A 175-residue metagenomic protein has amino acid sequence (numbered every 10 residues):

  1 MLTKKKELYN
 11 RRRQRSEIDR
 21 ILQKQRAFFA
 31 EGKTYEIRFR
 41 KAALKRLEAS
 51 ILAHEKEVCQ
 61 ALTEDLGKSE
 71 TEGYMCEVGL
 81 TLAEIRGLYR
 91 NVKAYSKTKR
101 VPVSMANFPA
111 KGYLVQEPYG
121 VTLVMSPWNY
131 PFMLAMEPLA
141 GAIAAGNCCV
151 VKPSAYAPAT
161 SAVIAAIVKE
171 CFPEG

Functional and structural regions predicted by a protein language model:
M1-Y113: N-terminal Rossmann-like NAD(P)+-binding subdomain of aldehyde/semialdehyde dehydrogenases
M105-G175: Rossmann-like NAD(P) dinucleotide-binding subdomain of oxidoreductase/dehydrogenase enzymes
